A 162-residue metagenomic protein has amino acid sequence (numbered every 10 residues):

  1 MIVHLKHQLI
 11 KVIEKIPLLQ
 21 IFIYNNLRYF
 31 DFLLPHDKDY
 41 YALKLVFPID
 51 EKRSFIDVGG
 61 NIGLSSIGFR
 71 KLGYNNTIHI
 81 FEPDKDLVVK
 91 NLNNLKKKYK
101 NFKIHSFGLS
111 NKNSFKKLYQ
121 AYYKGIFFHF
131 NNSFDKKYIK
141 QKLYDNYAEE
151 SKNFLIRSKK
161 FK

Functional and structural regions predicted by a protein language model:
I2-K162: Phosphate/nucleotide-binding beta-alpha loop and adjacent structural elements of enzyme active sites
